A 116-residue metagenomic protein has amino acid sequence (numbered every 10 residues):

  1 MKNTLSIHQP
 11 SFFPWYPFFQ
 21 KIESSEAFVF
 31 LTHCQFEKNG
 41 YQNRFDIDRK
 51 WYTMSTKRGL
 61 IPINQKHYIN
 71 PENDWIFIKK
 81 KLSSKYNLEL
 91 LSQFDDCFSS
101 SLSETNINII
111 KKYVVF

Functional and structural regions predicted by a protein language model:
M1-F116: Residues lining hydrophobic/aromatic ligand-binding pockets adjacent to catalytic sites
